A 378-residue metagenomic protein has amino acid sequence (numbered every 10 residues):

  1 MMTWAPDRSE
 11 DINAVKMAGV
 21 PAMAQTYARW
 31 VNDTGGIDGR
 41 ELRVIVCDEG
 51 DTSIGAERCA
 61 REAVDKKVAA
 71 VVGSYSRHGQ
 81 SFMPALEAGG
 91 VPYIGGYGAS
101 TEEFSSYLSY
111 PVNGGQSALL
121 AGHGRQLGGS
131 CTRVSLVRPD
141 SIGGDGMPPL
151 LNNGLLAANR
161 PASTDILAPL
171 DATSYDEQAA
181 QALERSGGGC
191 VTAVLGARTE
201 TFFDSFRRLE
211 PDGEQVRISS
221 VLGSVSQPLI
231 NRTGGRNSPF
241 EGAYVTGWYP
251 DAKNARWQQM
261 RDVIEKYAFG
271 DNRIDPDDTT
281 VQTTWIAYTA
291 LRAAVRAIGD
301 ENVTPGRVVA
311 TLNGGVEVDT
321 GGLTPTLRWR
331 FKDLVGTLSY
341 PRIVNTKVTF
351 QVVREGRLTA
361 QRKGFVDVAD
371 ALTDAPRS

Functional and structural regions predicted by a protein language model:
M1-A5, L42-V46, R133-S135: Short, well-ordered beta-strand elements
M1-Q25, E49-S53, D140-D145, P276-Q282: Extracytoplasmic "Venus flytrap"
N13-I37, N153-G154: Short, polar/charged alpha-helical segment
V15-G19, G35-E103, V112, P169-T173 (+1 more regions): Beta-alpha junction/loop-to-helix N-cap segments that form part of ligand/metal-binding clefts
V68-A168, E214-E241: Extracytoplasmic ligand/sensor domains, especially the bilobed periplasmic-binding protein
R77-P84, G189-E210, A287: Hydrophobic alpha-helical
F206-I286, V368: Extracellular/periplasmic periplasmic-binding protein-like sensory domains
D271-V281, R292-L358: Segments of small-molecule ligand-sensing domains
